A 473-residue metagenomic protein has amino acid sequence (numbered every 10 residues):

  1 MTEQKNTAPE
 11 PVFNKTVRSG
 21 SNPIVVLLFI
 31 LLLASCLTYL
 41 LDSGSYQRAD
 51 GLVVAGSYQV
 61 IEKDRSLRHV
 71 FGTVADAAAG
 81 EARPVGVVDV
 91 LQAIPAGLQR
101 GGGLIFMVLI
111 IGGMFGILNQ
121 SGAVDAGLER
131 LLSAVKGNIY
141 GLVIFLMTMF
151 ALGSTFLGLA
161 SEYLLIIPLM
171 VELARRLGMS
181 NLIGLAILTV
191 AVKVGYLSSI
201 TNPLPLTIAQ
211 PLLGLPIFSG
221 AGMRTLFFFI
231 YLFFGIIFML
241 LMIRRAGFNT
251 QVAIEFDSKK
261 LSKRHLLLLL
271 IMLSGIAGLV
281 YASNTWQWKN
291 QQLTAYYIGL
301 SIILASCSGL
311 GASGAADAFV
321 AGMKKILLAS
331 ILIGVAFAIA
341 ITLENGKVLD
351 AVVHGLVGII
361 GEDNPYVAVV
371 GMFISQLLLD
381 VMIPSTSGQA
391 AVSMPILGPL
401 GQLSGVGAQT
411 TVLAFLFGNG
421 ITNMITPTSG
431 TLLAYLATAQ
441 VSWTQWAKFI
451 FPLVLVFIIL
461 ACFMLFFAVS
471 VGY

Functional and structural regions predicted by a protein language model:
T2-V26, Y46-S57, A221-A318, Q445-K448 (+1 more regions): Long, contiguous bundles of hydrophobic transmembrane helices that form the permeation core of multi-pass
F13-N22, I167-S262, T431-F467: Membrane-core helix-loop-helix motifs of multi-pass transport proteins
G20-L32, V60-D125, W288-A351: Core transmembrane alpha-helical segments of multi-pass membrane transporters/permeases
S21, D363-Y473: C-terminal transmembrane helix pair
V26-L40, V108-G116, M149-G153, G195 (+6 more regions): Hydrophobic core segments of alpha-helical transmembrane domains in multi-pass membrane transport and ion-translocation
Q99-I105, L132-F145, L177-I183, L266 (+4 more regions): Membrane-interfacial loop-to-helix junctions in multi-pass transporters
R100-L104, F115-A126, S154-L165, G195-N202 (+5 more regions): Short helix-coil transition sites and intra-membrane helix breaks within transmembrane domains of multi-pass
L109, N138-L169, G334-A338, L343 (+3 more regions): Hydrophobic alpha-helical transmembrane segments of multi-pass integral membrane proteins, predominantly secondary
